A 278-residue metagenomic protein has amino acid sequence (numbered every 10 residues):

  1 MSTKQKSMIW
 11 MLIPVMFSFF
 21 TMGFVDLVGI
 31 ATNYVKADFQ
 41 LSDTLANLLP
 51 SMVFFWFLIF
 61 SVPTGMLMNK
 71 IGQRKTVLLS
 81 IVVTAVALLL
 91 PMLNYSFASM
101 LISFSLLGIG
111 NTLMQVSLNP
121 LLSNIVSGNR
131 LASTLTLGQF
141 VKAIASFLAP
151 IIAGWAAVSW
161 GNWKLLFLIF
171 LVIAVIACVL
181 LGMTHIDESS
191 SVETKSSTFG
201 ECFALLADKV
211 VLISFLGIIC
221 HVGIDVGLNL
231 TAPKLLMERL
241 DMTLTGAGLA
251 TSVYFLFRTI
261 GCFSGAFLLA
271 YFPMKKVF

Functional and structural regions predicted by a protein language model:
M1-Q5, S189-S214: Juxtamembrane intracellular "pre-TM" segments in multi-pass secondary transporters
W10-D43, N119, L228-P233: Extracytoplasmic
V28-G29, D208-C262: Extracytoplasmic gate region of multi-pass secondary transporters
S51-G65, S252-S264: Central cavity-lining transmembrane alpha-helices of secondary-active solute carriers, predominantly the Major
I59-A98: Conserved MFS/SLC helix-loop-helix module at the cytosolic interface between two early adjacent transmembrane helices
A98-F104, I213-S214: Short hydrophobic/alpha-helical segments at membrane-entry points of transmembrane helices in Major Facilitator
S103-F140: Cytoplasmic helix-loop-helix junction between adjacent transmembrane helices in 12-TM secondary transporters
L137-I186: Helix-loop-helix hairpin linking two adjacent transmembrane segments in secondary transporters
